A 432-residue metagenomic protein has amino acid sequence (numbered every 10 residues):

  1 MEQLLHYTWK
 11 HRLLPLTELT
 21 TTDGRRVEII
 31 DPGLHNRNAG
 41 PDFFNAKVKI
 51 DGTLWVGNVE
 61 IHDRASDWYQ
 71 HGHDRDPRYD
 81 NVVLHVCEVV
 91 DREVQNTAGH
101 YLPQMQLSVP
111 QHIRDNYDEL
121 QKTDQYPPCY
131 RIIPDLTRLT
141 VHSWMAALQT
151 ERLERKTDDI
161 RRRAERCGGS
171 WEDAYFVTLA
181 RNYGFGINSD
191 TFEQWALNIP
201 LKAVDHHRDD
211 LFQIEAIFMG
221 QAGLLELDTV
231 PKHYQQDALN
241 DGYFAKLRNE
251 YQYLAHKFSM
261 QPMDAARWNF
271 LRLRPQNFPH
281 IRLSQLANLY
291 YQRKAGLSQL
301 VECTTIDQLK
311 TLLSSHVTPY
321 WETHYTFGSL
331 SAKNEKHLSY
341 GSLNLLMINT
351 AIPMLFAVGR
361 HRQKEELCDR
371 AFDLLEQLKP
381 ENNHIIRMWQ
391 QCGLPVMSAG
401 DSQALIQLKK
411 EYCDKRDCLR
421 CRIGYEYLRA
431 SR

Functional and structural regions predicted by a protein language model:
M1-L4: Low-complexity, highly charged intrinsically disordered N-terminal segments that act as targeting/localization
Y7-R64, Y79: N-terminal ordered "arm"
F44, L54-W55, E60, S66-V94 (+2 more regions): N-terminal accessory interaction module
D63-A65, S402-Q403: Short linear interaction motifs
A65-D67, V90-R92, Q111-I113, F185 (+2 more regions): Short loop/turn segments at secondary-structure transitions that flank enzyme active sites
D80-V82, V86-W144: Compact, glycine/acidic-enriched structural inserts
L148-A404, D417: Hydrophobic, aromatic-lined core segments that form the binding pocket/scaffold for planar heteroaromatic ligands
Q403-R432: Cysteine-cluster motifs in flexible loop/terminal segments that predominantly coordinate metals
